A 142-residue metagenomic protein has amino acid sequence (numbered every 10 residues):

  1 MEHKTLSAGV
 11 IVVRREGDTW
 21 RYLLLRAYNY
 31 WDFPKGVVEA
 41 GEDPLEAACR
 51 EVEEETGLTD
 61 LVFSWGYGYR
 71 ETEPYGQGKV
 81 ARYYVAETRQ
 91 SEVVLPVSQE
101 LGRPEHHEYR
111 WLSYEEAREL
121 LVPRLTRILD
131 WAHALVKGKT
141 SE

Functional and structural regions predicted by a protein language model:
M1-R21: Conserved N-terminal beta-strand and adjoining loop/helix that marks the start of the Nudix/MutT-like hydrolase domain
R15-G17, Y30, Y75: Short polar/acidic secondary-structure junctions
L23-R26: Short, acidic/hydrophobic/Gly-rich beta-strand patch recurrent on exposed beta strands that often constitutes part
N29-Y30, A117: Short, solvent-exposed loop/turn segments at secondary-structure junctions
D32-G36: A short gly/proline-enriched turn/hairpin at secondary-structure junctions
V38-W65, Y69-I128: Unchanged
R127-K139: C-terminal alpha-helix
